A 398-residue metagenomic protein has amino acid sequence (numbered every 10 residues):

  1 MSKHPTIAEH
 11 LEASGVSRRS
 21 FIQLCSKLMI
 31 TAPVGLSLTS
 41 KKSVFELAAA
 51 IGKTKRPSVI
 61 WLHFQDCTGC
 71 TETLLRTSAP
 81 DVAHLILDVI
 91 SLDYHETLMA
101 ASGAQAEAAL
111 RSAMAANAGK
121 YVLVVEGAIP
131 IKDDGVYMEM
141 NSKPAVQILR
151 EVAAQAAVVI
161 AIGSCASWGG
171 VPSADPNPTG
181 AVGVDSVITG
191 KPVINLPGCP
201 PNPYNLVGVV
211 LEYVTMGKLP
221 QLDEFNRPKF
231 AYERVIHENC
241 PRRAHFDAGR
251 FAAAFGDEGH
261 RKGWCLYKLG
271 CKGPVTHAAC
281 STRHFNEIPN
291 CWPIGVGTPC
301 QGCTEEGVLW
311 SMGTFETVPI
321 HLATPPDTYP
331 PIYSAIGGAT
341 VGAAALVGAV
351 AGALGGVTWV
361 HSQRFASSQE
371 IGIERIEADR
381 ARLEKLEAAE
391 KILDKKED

Functional and structural regions predicted by a protein language model:
M1-S17, E387, I392: N-terminal secretory signal peptides
S20-S43: N-terminal export signals
T39-L149, F365-R375, D379, L383-L386 (+1 more regions): Extended, subdomain-level signal for the structured scaffold at the beginning of enzyme domains
Q65-T71, S164, W168, P241-R242 (+2 more regions): Local cysteine-cluster metal-coordination motifs and their immediate loop/turn environment, predominantly Fe-S cluster
Y204, L211-F285: A conserved mid-domain beta-alpha-beta active-site/ligand-binding segment of alpha/beta enzyme cores
E258-G259, H284-P293, T314-P325: Short cysteine/histidine-rich metal-coordination sites, predominantly Zn2+-binding motifs
Y329-A343: Juxtamembrane/start-of-transmembrane alpha-helix segments at the extracytoplasmic/lumenal side of membrane anchors
L346-S362: Alpha-helical transmembrane segments
